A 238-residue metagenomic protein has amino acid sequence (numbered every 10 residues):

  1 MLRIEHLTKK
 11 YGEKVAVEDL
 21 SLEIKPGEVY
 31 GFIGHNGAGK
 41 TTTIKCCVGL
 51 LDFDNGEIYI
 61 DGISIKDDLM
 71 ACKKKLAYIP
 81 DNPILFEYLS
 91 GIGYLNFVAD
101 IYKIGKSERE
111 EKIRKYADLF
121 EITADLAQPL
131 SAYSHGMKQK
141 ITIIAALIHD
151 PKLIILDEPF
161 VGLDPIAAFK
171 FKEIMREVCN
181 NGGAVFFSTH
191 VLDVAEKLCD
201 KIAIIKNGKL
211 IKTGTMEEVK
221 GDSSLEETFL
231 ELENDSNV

Functional and structural regions predicted by a protein language model:
G56-D67, A71-C72: Conserved ABC transporter NBD signature motif
N96, D100, S107-D125: Conserved ABC ATPase "signature" region
P129-G136: Conserved ABC ATPase signature
I154-E158: Catalytic Walker B motif of ABC-type/P-loop ATPase nucleotide-binding domains
T213-G214: ABC ATPase "signature
